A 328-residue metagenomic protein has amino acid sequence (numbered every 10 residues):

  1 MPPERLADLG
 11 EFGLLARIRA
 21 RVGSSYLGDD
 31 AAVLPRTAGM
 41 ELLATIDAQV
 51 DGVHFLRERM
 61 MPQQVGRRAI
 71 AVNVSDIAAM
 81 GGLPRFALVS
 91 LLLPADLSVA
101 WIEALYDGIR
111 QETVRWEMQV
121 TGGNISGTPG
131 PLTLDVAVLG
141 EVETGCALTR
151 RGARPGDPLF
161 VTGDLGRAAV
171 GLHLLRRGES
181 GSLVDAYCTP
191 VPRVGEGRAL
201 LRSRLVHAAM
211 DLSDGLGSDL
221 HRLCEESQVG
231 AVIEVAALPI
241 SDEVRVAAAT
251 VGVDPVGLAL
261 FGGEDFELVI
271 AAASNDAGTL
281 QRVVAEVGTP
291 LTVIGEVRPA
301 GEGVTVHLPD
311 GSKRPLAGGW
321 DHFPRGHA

Functional and structural regions predicted by a protein language model:
M1-L14, M40, P94-T121, S126-L134 (+3 more regions): Glycine-/charge-enriched secondary-structure boundary and capping motifs
M1-M61, M80, V89, G108-E112 (+1 more regions): Extreme N-terminal cap/leader segments of soluble proteins
R21-G23, A31-A32, R110, T121-G127 (+7 more regions): A generic local secondary-structure boundary/capping motif
L43-I46, P131-T133, A147-A199: Short, acidic (Asp/Glu-rich) active-site segment that either coordinates a divalent metal cofactor
V50-M60, V142, G178-L183, V251-G252: Glycine/charged-rich beta-loop-alpha catalytic/anionic-binding loops adjacent to active sites
M60-Q64, L183-P190, H207-A208, V256-L258: Short pre-catalytic strand/loop immediately N-terminal to key active-site residues, enriched for Gly-Thr
P62-F86, D107-R115, A199, S218-L223: Small-aliphatic-rich amphipathic alpha-helix that forms the alpha element of a beta-alpha
